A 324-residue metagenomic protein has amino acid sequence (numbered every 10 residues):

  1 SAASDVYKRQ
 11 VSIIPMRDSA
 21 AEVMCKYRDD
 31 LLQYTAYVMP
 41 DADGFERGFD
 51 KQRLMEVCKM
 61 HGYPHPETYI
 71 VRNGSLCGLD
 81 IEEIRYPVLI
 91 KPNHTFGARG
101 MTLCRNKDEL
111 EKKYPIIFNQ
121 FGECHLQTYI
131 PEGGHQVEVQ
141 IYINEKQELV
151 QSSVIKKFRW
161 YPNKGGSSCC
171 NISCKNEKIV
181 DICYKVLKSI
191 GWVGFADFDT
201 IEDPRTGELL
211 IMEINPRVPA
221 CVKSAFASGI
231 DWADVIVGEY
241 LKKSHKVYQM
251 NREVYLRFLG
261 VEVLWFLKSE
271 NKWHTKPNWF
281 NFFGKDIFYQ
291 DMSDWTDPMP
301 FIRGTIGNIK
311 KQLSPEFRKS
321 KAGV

Functional and structural regions predicted by a protein language model:
A2-Y7: Short, small-residue-biased leader/transition segments that mark boundaries at the very start of proteins
K8-F49, P64-E67: A short, GP-enriched loop/loop-strand-helix hinge that lies immediately N-terminal to, or at the N-terminal rim
F45-G133, E145-E148, E177-D181, V324: Active-site nucleotide/adenylate-binding loops and adjacent lid/helix of ATP-dependent enzymes
P66, R99, V137-V139, V150 (+2 more regions): Change "...and in nucleic-acid phosphodiester-cleaving endonucleases..." to "...and in nucleic-acid processing enzymes
G78, G238-V324: Peripheral (often C-terminal) accessory segments that flank ATP-dependent C-N-forming ligase machineries
V88, V150, E208-E213: Protein kinase-like catalytic core scaffold
D108, P115-I117, T128-G191, N215-Y240: ATP-dependent carboxylate/phosphate-activation module, predominantly the ATP-grasp catalytic core and closely related
V193-R205: A short glycine-rich, hydrophobically flanked beta-strand micro-motif that places a catalytic Asp/Glu for divalent metal
